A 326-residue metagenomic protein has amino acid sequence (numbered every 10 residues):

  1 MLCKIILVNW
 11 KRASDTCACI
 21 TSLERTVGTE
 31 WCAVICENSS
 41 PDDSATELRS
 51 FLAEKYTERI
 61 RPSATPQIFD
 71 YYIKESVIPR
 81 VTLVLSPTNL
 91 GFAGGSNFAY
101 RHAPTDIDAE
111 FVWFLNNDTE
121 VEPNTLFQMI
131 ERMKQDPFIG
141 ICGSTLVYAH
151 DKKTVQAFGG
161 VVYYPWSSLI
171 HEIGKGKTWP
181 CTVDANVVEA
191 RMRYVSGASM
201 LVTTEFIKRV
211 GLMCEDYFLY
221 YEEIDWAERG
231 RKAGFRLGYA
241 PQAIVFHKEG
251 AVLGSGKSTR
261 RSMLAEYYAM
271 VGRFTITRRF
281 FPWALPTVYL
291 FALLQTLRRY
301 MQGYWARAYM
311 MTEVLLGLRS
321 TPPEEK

Functional and structural regions predicted by a protein language model:
M1-R25: N-proximal low-complexity "stem/linker" segments adjacent to membrane-targeting elements
K11, L23, N38-D43, F51 (+1 more regions): Conserved short acidic donor-positioning loop in nucleotide-sugar-dependent glycosyltransferases
T21-E30, F51-E54: Short, acidic, metal-binding catalytic loop of nucleotide-sugar glycosyltransferases
D70-Y72, L85-P104, N117: Glycine-rich, basic loop-to-helix element that forms the pyrophosphate-binding segment of sugar-nucleotide handling
V77, L85, G94-N97, E120 (+2 more regions): Acidic/His-rich active-site region of diverse nucleotide-sugar glycosyltransferases
D108-E120: Short beta-strand-to-loop acidic/aromatic patch adjacent to the donor-nucleotide binding site
M192-S199, T204, K208-Y239, A243-F246 (+1 more regions): Donor nucleotide-sugar recognition loop
L264-V271, R278-K326: Non-catalytic, C-terminal membrane-associated alpha-helical segments of glycosyltransferases
